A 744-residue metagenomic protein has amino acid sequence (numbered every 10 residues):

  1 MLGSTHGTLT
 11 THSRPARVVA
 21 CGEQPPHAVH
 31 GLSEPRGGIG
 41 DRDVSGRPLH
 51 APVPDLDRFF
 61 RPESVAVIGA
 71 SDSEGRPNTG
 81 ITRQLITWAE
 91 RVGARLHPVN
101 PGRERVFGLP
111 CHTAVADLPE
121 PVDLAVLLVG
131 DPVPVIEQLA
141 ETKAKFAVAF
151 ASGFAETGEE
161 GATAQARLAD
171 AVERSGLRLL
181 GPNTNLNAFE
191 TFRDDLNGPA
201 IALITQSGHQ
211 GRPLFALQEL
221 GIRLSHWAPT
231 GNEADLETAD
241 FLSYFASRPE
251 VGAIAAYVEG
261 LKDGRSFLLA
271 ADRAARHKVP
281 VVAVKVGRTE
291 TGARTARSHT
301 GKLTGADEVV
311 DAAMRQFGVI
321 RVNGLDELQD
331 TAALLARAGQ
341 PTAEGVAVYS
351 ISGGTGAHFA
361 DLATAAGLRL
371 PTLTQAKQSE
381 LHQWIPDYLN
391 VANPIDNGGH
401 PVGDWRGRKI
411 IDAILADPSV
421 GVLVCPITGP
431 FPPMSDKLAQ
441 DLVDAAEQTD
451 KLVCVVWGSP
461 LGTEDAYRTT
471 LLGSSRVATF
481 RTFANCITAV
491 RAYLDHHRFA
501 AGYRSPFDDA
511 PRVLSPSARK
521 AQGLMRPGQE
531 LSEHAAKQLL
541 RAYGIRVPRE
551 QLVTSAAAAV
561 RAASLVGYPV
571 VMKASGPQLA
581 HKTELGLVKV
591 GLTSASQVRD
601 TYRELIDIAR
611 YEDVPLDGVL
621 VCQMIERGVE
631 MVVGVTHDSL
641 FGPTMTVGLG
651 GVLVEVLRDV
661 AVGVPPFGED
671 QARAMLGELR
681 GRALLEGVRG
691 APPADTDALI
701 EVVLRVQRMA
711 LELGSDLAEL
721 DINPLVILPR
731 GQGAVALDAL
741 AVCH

Functional and structural regions predicted by a protein language model:
G3, V18-V19, E23-E34, I39: Short, intrinsically disordered low-complexity segments enriched in Ser/Thr with adjacent Pro
H6: Basic/aromatic DNA-contact patch characteristic of tyrosine site-specific recombinases
G31, R36-H744: Catalytic-core regions of core metabolic enzymes, especially those transforming organic acids/acyl-group intermediates
